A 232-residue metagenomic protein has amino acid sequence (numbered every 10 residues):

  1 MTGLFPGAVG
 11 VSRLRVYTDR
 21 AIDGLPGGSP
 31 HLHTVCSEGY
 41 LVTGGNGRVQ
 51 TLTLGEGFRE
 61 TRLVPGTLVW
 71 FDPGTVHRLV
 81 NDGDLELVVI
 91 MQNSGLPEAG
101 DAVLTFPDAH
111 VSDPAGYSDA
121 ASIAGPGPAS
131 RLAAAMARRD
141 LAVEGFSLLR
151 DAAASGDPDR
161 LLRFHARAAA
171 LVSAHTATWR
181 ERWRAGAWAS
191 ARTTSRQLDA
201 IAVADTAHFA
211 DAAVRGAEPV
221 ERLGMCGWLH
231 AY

Functional and structural regions predicted by a protein language model:
G3-R15: N-terminal regions that are enriched for targeting/export leaders and immediately downstream pro/stem segments
R13-T34: Conserved short histidine dyad/triad with adjacent acidic residue
P30-H33, S37-V42, E60-T61, V69 (+1 more regions): His/acidic/aromatic-lined binding-pocket segments of jelly-roll/cupin-type domains and related regulatory beta-sandwich
T34-V49, T53, I90-S94: Short, conserved beta-strand element in jelly-roll/cupin
T53-G74: Short acidic-glycine-tyrosine-enriched beta hairpin
D84-S155: Double-stranded beta-helix
I123-V203: An accessory alpha-helical subdomain
A207-Y232: Charge-dense, extended regions
